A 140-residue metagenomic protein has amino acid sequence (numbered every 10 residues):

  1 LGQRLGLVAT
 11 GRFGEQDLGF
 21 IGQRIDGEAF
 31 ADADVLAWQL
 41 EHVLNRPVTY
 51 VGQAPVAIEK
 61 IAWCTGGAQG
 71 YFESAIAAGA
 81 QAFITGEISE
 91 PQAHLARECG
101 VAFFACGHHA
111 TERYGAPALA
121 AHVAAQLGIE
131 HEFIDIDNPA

Functional and structural regions predicted by a protein language model:
L1-A140: Hydrophobic structural segments
